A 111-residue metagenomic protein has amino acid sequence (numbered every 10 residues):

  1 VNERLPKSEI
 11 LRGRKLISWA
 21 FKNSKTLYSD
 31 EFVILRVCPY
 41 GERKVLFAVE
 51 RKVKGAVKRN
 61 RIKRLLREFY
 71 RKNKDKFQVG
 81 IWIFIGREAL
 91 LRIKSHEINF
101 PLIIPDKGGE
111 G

Functional and structural regions predicted by a protein language model:
V1-G111: Positively charged, solvent-exposed patches that mediate nucleic-acid binding
